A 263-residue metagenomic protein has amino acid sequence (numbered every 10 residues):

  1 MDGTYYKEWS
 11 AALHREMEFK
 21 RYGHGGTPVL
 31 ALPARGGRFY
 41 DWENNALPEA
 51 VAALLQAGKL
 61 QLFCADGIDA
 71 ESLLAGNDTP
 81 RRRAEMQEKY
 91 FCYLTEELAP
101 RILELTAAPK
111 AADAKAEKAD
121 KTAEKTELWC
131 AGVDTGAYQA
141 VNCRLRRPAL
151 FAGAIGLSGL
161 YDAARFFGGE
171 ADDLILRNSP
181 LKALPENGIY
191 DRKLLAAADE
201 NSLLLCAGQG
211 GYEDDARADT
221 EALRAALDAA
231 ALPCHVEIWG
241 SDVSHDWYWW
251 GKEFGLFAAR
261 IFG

Functional and structural regions predicted by a protein language model:
M1-G263: Non-catalytic cap/lid and distal C-terminal segments of serine-dependent acyl enzymes
